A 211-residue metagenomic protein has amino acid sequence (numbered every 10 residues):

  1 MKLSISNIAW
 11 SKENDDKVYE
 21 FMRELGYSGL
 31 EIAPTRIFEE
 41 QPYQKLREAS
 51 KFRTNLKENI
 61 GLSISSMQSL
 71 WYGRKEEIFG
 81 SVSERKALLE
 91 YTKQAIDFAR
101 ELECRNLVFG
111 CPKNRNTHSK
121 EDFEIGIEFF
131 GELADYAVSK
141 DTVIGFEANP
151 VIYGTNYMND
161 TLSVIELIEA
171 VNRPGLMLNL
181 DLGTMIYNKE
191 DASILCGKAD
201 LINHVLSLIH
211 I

Functional and structural regions predicted by a protein language model:
M1-C104, G131, V138, E169 (+2 more regions): N-terminal pre-domain/capping segments
S4, S65, L107-V108, G145 (+1 more regions): Structural detector of well-ordered beta-strand residues that form the stable sheet scaffold of enzyme domains
R23, G29-L30, R36, I127 (+1 more regions): Acidic/histidine-rich catalytic cores of soluble enzymes
E40-P42, T117-S119, I152-T155: A generic structural signal for short coil/turn motifs at secondary-structure boundaries
L70-Y72, P112, N203: Short connector loops/turns at beta-strand edges and beta->alpha or beta->beta junctions
E77-G80, G110, A148-N149, L182: Conserved strand-turn element in the central/C-terminal portion of the radical SAM core barrel that lines
F79-R85, N116-F123: Glycine-rich tight-turn/loop motif centered on a GG-T
L102-H118, G145-P150: Active-site groove signature of glycoside hydrolases
